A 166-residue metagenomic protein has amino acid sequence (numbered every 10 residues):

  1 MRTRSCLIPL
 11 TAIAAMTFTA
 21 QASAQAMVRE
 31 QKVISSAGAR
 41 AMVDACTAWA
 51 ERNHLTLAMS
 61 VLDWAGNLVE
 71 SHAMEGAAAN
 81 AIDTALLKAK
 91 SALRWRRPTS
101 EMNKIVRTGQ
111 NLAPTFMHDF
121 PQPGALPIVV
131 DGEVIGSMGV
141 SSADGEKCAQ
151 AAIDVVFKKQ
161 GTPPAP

Functional and structural regions predicted by a protein language model:
M1-L10: Bacterial N-terminal signal peptides that target proteins for export
M16: NTP-dependent nucleotidyl-transfer catalytic core
T19-Q21: N-terminal signal peptide c-region/cleavage motif recognized by signal peptidases
A24-P166: Flexible, solvent-exposed loop/hinge segments and secondary-structure transition points
